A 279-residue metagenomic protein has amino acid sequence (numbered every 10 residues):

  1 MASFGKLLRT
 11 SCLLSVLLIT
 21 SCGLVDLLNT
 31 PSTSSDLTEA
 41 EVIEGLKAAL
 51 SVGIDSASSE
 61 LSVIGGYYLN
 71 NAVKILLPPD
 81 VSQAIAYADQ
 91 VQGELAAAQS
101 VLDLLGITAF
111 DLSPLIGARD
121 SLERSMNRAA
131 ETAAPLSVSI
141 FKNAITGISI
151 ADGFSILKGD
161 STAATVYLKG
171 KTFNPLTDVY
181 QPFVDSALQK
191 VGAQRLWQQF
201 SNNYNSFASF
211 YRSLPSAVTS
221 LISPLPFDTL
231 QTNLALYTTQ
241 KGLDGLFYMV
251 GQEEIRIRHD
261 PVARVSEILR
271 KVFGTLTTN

Functional and structural regions predicted by a protein language model:
M1-C12: Bacterial N-terminal signal peptides that target proteins for export
L18-S21: C-terminal motif of bacterial Sec signal peptides marking the signal peptidase cleavage site
L27-N29, F227-N279: A cross-kingdom marker for long, charged
L27-R128: N-terminal Sec/ER secretory leader and immediately downstream segment of secreted/extracellular precursors
S35, E39-A40, N205-Y211, D228-N233: Cationic, hydrophobic amphipathic alpha-helical membrane-interacting segments
S58-V73, F141-L157, Y167-L168, V179-F200 (+2 more regions): Surface-exposed patches in mature extracellular/periplasmic domains of secreted proteins
D111-A187: Mid-length scaffold segments of soluble, non-membrane domains
P175, P182-T219, P224-L225: Extended amphipathic alpha-helical segments with heptad-repeat/coiled-coil character used for oligomerization, fusion
